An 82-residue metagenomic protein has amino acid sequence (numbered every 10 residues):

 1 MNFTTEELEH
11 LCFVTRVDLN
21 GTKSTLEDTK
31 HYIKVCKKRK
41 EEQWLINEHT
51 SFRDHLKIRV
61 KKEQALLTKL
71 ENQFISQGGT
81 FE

Functional and structural regions predicted by a protein language model:
M1-K34, I75-S76: N-terminal acidic leader/helix
F3, K34, K38, A65-L67: Glycine-centered signal
L19-L26, H49-G78: Amphipathic alpha-helical coiled-coil segments
T22-S24, V35-I46, G79-F81: Charged, low-complexity interaction regions
